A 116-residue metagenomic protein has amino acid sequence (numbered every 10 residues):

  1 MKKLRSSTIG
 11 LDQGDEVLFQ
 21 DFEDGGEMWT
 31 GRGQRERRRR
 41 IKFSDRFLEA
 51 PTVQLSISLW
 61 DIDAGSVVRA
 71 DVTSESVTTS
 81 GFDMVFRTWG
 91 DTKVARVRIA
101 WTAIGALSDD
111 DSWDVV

Functional and structural regions predicted by a protein language model:
M1-E49, W60-D63, V77-V116: Extracellular receptor-binding modules and their adjoining Ser/Thr/Gly/Asp/Asn-rich linkers
A50-L55: Short, hydrophobic/aromatic beta-strand segments
S66-V77: Glycan-recognition/cleft segments
